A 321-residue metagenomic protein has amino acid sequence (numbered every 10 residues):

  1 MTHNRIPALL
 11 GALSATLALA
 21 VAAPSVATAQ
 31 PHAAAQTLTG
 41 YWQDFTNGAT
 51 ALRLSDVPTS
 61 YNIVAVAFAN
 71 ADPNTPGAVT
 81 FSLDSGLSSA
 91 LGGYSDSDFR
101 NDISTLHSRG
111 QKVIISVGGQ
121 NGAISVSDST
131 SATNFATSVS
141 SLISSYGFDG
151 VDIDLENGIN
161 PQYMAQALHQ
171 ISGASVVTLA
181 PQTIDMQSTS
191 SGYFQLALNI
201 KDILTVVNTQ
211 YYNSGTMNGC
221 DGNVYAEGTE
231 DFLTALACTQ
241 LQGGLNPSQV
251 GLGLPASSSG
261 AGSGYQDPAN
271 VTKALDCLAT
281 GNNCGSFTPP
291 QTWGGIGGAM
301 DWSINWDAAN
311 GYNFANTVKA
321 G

Functional and structural regions predicted by a protein language model:
M1-A29: Secretory targeting and sorting signals
Q30-G251, A256-K273, P290-I296, W306-A320: Chitinase-like catalytic core of GlcNAc-active glycosidases
A274-L275, N283: N-terminal onset of structured domains
N283-P289: Short glycine-rich, acidic/polar surface loops and turns
S303: Residues that scaffold, gate, or flank divalent-cation-dependent active/transport sites
